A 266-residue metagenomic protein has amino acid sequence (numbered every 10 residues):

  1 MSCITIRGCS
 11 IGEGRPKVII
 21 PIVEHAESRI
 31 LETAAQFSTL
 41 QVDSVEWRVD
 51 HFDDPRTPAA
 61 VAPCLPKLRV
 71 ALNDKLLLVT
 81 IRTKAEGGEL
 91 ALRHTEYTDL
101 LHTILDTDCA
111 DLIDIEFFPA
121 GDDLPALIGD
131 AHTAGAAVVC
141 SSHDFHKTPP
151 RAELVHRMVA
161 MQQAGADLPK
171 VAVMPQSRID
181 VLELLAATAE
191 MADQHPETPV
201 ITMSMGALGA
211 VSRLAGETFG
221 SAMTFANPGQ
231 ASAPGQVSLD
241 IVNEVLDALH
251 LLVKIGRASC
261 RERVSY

Functional and structural regions predicted by a protein language model:
M1-R7: Short beta-strand/loop segment at the start of cytosolic alpha/beta domains
C3, G14-T133, A137, S142-P150: Active-site beta->alpha loop and helix N-cap motifs at the rims of alpha/beta catalytic domains
R7-E13, L249-V253: Short boundary motifs at domain starts and secondary-structure transition points
L112, F117-S259: Catalytic alpha/beta core domains of metabolic enzymes, predominantly
A258, E262-Y266: Single conserved hydrophobic/aromatic residue that forms the stacking wall/gate of nucleotide- or nucleobase-binding
